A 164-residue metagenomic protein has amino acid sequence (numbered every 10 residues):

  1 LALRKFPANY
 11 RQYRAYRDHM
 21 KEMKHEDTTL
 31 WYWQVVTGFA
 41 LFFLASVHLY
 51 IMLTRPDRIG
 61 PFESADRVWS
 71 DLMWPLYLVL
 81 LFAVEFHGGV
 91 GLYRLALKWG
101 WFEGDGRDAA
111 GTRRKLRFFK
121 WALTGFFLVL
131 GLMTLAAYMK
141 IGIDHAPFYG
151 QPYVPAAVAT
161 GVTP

Functional and structural regions predicted by a protein language model:
L1-P164: Membrane-embedded alpha-helical bundles that constitute the cytochrome b-like, heme-associated redox core of multi-pass
